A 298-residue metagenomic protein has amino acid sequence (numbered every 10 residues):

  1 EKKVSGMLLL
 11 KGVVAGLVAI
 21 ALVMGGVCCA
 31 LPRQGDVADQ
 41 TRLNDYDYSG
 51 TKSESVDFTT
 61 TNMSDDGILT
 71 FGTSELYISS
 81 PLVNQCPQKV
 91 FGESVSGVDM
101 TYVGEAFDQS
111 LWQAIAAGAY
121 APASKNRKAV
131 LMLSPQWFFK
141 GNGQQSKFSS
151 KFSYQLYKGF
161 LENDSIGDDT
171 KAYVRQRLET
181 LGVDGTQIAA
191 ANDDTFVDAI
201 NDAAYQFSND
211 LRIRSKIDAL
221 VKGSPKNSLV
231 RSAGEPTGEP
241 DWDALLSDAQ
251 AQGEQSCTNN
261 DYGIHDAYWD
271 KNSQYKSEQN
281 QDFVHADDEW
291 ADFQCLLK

Functional and structural regions predicted by a protein language model:
E1-L9: N-terminal Lys/Arg-rich, disordered targeting/topogenic segments
K11-L31: Hydrophobic membrane-insertion alpha-helices, especially the h-region of bacterial N-terminal signal peptides
L22, P81-N84, N259-D266: Domain-start "cap" segments at the beginnings of catalytic or binding domains
Q34-V95, A116: Membrane/wall-proximal cationic-aromatic binding patches
D36-Q40, G159-K298: Secreted/periplasmic serine-hydrolase-like ester/acetyl group-modifying domain
V37-D45, E75-Y77, V95-D108, E278-D288: Acidic/glycine-enriched edge-of-secondary-structure segments
T60, Y120-S124, K298: Surface-exposed acidic, glycine-flexible loop patches that form ligand/cofactor-binding and adhesion interfaces
L76-I166: Membrane-embedded segments
